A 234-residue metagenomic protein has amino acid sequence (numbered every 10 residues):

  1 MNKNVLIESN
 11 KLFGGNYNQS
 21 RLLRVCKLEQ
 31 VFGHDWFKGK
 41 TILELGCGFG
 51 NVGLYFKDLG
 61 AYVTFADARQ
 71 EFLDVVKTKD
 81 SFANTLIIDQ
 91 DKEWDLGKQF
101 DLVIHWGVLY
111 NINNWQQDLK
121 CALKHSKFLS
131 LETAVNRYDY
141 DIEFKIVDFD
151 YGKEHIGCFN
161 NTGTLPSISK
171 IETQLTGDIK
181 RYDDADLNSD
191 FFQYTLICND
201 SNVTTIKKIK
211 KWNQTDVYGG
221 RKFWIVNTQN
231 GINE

Functional and structural regions predicted by a protein language model:
M1-G97, W106, Y218-W224, T228-E234: Conserved N-terminal segment of class I S-adenosyl-L-methionine
V63, A83, L129, I179-K180: Hydrophobic anchor at the start of a short beta-strand that flanks the dinucleotide cofactor-binding loop
D101, K127: Conserved acidic residues
L102-N114: A short SAM/SAH-binding and catalytic strip from SAM-dependent methyltransferases
N111-H125: A short, conserved alpha-helix within the catalytic core of class I
L131-E154: Conserved class I S-adenosyl-L-methionine
N160-I179: Short alpha-helix
D183-E234: A C-terminal cap/extension of S-adenosyl-L-methionine-dependent methyltransferases that defines the acceptor-substrate
